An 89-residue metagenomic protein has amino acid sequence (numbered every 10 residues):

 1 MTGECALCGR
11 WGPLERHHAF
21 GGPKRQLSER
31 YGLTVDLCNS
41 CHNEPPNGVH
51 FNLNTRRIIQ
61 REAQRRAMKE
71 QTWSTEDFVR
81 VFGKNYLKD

Functional and structural regions predicted by a protein language model:
M1-E15, S40: Short cysteine-rich loop/turn motifs with clustered Cys
G12-R16, P45-G48: Cys/His-rich zinc-coordinating "finger/knuckle" motifs
P13-Q26: Short recognition patches in nucleic-acid-associated and regulatory proteins
A19, C41-N43: Active-site metal-binding loops of divalent metal-dependent hydrolases
R25-V35, N43-D89: Polybasic, low-complexity binding patches
